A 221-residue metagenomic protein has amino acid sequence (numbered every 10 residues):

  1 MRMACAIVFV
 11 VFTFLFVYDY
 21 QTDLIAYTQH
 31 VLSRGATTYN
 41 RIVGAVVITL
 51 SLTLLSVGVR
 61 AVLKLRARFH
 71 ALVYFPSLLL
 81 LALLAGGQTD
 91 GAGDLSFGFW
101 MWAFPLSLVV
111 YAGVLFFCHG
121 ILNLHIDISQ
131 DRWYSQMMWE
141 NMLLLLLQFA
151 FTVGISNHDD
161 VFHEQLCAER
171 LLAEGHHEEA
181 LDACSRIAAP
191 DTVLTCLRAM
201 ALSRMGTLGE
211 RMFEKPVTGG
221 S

Functional and structural regions predicted by a protein language model:
M1, H30-S33, A67, I121-M137: Membrane-interfacial, low-structure loops and terminal tails that flank and connect transmembrane helices in multi-pass
M1-L78: Membrane-anchoring hydrophobic segments
R34-I42, V46, S96-L108, Y134 (+1 more regions): Hydrophobic, aromatic-rich alpha-helical transmembrane segments and their membrane-interface anchor motifs
A36, N40, L52, S56 (+5 more regions): Short, structured coil/loop segments at alpha-helix boundaries
L54, G58, V62, L84 (+4 more regions): Hydrophobic membrane-targeting alpha-helices
A71-S129: Membrane-embedded alpha-helical segments of integral membrane proteins
W133-D159: Internal/C-terminal transmembrane anchor helices
S156-S221: Soluble catalytic regions of membrane-associated enzymes that act on cell-envelope and secretory-pathway components
